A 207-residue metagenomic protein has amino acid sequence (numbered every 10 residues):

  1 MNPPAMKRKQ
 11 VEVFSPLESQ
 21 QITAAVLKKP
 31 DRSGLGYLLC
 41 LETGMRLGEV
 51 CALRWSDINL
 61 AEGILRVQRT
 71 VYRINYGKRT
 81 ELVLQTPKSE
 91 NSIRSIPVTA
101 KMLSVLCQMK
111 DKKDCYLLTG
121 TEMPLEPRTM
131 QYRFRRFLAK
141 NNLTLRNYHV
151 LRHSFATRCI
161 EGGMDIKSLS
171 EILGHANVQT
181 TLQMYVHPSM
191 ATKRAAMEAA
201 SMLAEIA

Functional and structural regions predicted by a protein language model:
M1-L53, A61, N91-I93: Basic, Lys/Arg- and aromatic-enriched nucleic-acid-binding interface segment
A5, V13, V71, S154 (+1 more regions): Catalytic-site neighborhood detector that most strongly recognizes the C-terminal catalytic loop/helix of tyrosine
R8, P30-D31, P124-T129, T144-V150: N-terminal core-binding DNA-recognition domain of tyrosine site-specific recombinases/integrases
P16-L17, E62, T70-Y76, T99-T144: Active-site/catalytic core of tyrosine-dependent DNA strand-transfer enzymes
Q21-A25, Y76-L84, G162, Q183 (+1 more regions): DNA/chromatin major-groove-contacting recognition/catalytic segments
L38, E42-E49, R136, R152-A176 (+2 more regions): C-terminal catalytic core of tyrosine-transesterase DNA break-rejoin enzymes
E62, R73-N75, E81-I93, P97-M102 (+2 more regions): C-terminal secondary-structure termini that scaffold catalytic or DNA-interacting sites
